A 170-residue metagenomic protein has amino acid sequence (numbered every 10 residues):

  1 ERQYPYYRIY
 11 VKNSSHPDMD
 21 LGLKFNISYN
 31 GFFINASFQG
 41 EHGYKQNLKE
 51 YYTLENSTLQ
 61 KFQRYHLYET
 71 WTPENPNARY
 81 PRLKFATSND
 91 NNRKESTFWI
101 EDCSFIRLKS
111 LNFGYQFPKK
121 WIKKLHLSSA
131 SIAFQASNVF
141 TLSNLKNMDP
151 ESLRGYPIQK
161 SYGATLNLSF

Functional and structural regions predicted by a protein language model:
E1-S15: Conserved small-residue
M19, N30-F32, S104, H126-A130 (+1 more regions): Outer-envelope beta-barrel architecture signal
G22-K24, S110-G114, G163-T165: Membrane-embedded beta-strand positions in outer-membrane beta-barrel channels/transporters
F25, A36, I132-F134, L166: Membrane-embedded beta-strand positions of outer-membrane beta-barrel proteins
Y29-G31, G40-Y44, S110, F117 (+2 more regions): Transmembrane beta-strands of outer-membrane beta-barrel pores
G31-N35, K120-W121: Repeated loop/turn-to-beta-strand initiation elements of outer-membrane beta-barrel proteins
E41-A130: Extracytoplasmic gating/loop element in the C-terminal half of outer-membrane beta-barrel translocons and assembly
T72-N75, R93, V139-F170: C-terminal beta-signal and terminal closure region of outer-membrane beta-barrel proteins
